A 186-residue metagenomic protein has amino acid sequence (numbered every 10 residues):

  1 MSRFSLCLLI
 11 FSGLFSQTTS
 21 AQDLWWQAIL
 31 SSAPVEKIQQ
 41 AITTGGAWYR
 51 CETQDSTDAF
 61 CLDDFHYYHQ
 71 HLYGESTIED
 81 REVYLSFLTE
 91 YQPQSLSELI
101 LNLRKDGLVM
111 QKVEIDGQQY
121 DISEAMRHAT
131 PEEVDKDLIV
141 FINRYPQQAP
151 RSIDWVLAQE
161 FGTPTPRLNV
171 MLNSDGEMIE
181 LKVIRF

Functional and structural regions predicted by a protein language model:
S5-L14: Bacterial N-terminal signal peptides
F11, V140-N143, L168: Intrinsically disordered, low-complexity boundary segments flanking structured domains
Q17-A129, N173-F186: Short helix/turn-capping signatures at newly exposed starts of structured segments
E114-A158: Mixed-charge, low-complexity intrinsically disordered segments
V156-M171: Low-complexity, intrinsically disordered Gly/Pro/Thr-rich segments
